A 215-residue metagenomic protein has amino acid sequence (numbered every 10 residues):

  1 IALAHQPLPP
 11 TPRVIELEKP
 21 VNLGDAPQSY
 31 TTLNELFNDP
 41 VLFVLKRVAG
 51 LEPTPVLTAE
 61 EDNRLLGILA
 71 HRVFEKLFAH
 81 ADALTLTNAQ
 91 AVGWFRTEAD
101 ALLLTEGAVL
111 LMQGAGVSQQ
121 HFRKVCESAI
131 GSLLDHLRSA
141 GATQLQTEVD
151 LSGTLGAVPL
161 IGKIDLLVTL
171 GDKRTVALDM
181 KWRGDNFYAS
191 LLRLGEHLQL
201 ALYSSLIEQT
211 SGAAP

Functional and structural regions predicted by a protein language model:
I1-F78: C-terminal, charged and often intrinsically disordered regions of DNA end-processing helicases and nucleases
V14, D39-L51, D100-A101, V168 (+1 more regions): Active-site-adjacent bridging/hinge elements
E18, N22-T31, G50-E60, K76 (+4 more regions): Glycine- and acidic
D25, L33-V41, T58-L69, A91 (+6 more regions): Secondary-structure capping and boundary motifs in well-ordered enzyme cores
N34, L45-A49, H71-F78, E127-I130 (+3 more regions): Short, well-ordered alpha-helical packing segments
R72-D150, T154: A non-catalytic, helix-rich entry segment at domain boundaries
A142-S211: Non-catalytic protein-protein interaction segments used by genome-maintenance enzymes to assemble and couple activities
A214-P215: Short glycine-/polar-rich loops that comprise or flank the Walker A/P-loop and associated switch/sensor motifs
